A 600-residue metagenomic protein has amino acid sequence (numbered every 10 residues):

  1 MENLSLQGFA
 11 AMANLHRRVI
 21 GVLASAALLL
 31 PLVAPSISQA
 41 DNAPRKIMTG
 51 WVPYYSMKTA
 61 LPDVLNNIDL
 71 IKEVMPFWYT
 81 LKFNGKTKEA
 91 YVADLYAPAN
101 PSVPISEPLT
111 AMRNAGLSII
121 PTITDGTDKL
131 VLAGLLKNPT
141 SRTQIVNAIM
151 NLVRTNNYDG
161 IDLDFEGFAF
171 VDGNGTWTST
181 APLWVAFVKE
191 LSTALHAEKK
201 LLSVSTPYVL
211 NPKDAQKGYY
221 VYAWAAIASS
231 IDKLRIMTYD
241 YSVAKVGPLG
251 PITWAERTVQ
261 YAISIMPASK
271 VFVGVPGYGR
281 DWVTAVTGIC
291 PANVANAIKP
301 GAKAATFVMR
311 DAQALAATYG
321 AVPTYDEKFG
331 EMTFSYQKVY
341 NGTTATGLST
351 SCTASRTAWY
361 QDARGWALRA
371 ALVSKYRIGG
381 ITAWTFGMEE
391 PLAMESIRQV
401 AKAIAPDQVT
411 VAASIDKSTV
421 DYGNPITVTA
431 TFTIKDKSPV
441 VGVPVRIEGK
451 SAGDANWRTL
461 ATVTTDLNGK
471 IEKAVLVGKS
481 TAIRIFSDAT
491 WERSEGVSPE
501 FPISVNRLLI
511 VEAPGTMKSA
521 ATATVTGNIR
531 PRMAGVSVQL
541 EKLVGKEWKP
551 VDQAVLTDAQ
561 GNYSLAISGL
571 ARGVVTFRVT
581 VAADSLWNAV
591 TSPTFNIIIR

Functional and structural regions predicted by a protein language model:
E2-A40: Secretory targeting and sorting signals
A34, A403-R600: Low-complexity, Ser/Thr/Pro-rich intrinsically disordered linker/stalk segments at domain junctions
D41-N151: Glycan-recognition patch characteristic of GH18 chitinases/ENGases and related GlcNAc/peptidoglycan-binding proteins
G50-Y55, P76-Y79, T122-G126, D164-F168 (+5 more regions): Active-site-proximal beta-strand/loop segments in catalytic clefts of secreted hydrolases
V74, L163, L191, L234 (+3 more regions): Conserved, mostly hydrophobic/aromatic
G85-V103, A169-A317: Substrate-binding surface in catalytic domains of secreted glycosidases
G277-R369, V400-I404: Glycan-binding loop/region signatures in secreted carbohydrate-active enzymes
G365-Q408: Acidic/aromatic/glycine-rich contiguous surface patches that form carbohydrate-binding/processing clefts and analogous
